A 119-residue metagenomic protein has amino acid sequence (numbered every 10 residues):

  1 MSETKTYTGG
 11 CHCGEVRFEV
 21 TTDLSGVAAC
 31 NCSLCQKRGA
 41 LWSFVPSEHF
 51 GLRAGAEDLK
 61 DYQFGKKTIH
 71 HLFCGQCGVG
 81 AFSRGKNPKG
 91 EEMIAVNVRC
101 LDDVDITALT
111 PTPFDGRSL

Functional and structural regions predicted by a protein language model:
M1-L119: A short Gly-Trp-Pro
